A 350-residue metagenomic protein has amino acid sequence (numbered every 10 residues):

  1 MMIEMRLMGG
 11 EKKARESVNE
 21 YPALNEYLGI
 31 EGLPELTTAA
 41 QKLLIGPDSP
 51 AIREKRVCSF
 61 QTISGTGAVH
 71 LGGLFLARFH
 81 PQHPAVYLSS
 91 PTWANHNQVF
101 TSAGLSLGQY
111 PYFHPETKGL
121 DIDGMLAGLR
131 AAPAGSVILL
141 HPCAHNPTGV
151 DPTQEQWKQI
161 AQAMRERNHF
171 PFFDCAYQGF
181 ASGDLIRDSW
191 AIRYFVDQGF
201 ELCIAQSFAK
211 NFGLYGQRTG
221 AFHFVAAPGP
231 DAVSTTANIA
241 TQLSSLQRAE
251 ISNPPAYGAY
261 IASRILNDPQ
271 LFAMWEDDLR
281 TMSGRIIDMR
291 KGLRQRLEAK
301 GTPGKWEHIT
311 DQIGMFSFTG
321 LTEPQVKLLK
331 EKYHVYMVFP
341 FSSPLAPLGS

Functional and structural regions predicted by a protein language model:
M1-M8, L345-L348: Cationic, amphipathic, low-complexity alpha-helical segments enriched in hydrophobics plus arginine/proline
K12, E16-S17, Y21-N168, Q178-R193 (+3 more regions): Conserved core of the PLP fold type I
A68, G216, G258-I261: Catalytic-loop motifs flanking and including active-site residues across diverse enzymes
L107, P171, L202, Y336-M337: Hydrophobic beta-strand scaffold residues
C175: Walker B catalytic acidic pair
D188-N238: Active-site PLP attachment segment
A240-A259, I265-R294: Structural signature of PLP-dependent enzymes
M274-K332: Conserved PLP-binding catalytic core of the aspartate aminotransferase-like
